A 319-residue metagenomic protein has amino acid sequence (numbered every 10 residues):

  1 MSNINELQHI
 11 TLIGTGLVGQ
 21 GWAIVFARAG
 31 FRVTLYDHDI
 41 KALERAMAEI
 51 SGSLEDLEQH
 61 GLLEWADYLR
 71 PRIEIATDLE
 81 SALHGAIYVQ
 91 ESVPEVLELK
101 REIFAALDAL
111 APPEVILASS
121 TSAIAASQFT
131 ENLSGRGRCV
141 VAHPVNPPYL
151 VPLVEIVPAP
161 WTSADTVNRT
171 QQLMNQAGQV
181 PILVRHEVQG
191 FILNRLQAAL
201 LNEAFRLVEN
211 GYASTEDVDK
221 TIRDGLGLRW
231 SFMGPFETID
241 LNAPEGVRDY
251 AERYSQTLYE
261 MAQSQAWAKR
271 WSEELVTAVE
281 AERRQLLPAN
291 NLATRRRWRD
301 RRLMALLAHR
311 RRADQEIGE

Functional and structural regions predicted by a protein language model:
M1-D56, H60: NAD(P)+-binding Rossmann beta1-loop-alpha1 motif at the extreme N-terminus of oxidoreductases
S2, A29, Q179, N210 (+1 more regions): NAD(P)-dependent Rossmann-like dehydrogenase/reductase catalytic/cofactor-binding core
G21, P148-V157, A177, I182-Y212 (+1 more regions): Active-site-proximal catalytic alpha-helix in oxidoreductases
V33, V89, L117-A118, C139: Hydrophobic/aromatic residues located in beta-strands of well-ordered beta-sheets within soluble catalytic
D39, S163, A213-D217: Helix N-cap / loop-to-helix initiation motif
A42, D56-I116: Rossmann-like NAD(P)-binding element
S119-H186, G190-N194: Rossmann-fold dinucleotide-binding core
